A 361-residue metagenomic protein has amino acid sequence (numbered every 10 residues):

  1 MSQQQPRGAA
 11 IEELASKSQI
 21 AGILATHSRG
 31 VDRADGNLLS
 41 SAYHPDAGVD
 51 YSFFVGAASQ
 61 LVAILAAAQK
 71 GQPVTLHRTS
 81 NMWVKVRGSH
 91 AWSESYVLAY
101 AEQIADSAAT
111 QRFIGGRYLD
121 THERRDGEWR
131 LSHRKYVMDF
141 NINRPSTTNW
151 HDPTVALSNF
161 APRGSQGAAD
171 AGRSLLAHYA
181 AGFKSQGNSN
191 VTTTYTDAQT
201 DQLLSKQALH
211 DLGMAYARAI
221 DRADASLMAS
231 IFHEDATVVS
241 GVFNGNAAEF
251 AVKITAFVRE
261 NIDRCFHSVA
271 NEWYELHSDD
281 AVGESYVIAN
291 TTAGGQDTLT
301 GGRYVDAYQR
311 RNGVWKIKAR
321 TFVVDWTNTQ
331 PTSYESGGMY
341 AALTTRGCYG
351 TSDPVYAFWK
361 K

Functional and structural regions predicted by a protein language model:
S2-R29, R33, N37, S41 (+5 more regions): Short, low-complexity N-terminal intrinsically disordered segments enriched in polar/charged residues
V31, Y43, V97-A99, K135-M138 (+4 more regions): Short beta-strand segments enriched in hydrophobic/aromatic residues within well-folded beta-rich domains
G36-Q103, S107, A225-A293: A solvent-exposed, acidic/Ser-Thr-rich amphipathic alpha-helical stretch
H77-T79, F113-Y118, H267-V269, L299-V305: Short, surface-exposed coil-to-beta transition loops
W92-E94, G115-G164, V282, R303-G337: Short beta-strand edge/turn micro-motifs at domain boundaries
R144-D197, Q330-K361: Acidic/histidine-enriched, glycine/proline-rich intrinsically disordered or flexible terminal extensions
